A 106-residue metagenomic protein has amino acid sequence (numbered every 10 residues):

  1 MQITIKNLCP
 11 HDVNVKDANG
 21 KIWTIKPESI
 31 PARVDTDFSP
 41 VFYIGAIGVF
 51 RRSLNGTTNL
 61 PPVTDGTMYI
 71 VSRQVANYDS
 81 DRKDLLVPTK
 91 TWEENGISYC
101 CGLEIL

Functional and structural regions predicted by a protein language model:
Q2-T4, L8-L106: Intrinsically disordered, low-complexity segments enriched in small/polar residues
